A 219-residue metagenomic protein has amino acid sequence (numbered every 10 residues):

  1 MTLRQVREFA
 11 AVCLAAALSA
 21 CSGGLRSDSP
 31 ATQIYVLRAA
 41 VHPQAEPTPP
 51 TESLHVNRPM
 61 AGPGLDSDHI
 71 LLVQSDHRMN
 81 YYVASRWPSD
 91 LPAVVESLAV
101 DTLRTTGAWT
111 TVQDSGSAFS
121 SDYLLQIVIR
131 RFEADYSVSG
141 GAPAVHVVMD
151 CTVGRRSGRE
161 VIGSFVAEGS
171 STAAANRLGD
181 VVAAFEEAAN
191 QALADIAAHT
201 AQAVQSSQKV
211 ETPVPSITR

Functional and structural regions predicted by a protein language model:
M1-A10: Bacterial N-terminal signal peptides that target proteins for export
A17-A20: C-terminal motif of bacterial Sec signal peptides marking the signal peptidase cleavage site
S22-A45, T106-S157: Surface-exposed short loop/turn segments
S22-P92, A203-R219: A structural "domain/chain start" motif
P50-E52, D66-D68, S75, A108 (+3 more regions): Envelope-exposed proteins and targeting segments
R78-R86, S157-A198: Short secondary-structure boundary motifs at beta->alpha junctions and helix caps
P92, E96-V100, T106, E186-L193 (+1 more regions): Extracytoplasmic/secreted envelope proteins and their assembly/folding machinery, especially bacterial periplasmic
